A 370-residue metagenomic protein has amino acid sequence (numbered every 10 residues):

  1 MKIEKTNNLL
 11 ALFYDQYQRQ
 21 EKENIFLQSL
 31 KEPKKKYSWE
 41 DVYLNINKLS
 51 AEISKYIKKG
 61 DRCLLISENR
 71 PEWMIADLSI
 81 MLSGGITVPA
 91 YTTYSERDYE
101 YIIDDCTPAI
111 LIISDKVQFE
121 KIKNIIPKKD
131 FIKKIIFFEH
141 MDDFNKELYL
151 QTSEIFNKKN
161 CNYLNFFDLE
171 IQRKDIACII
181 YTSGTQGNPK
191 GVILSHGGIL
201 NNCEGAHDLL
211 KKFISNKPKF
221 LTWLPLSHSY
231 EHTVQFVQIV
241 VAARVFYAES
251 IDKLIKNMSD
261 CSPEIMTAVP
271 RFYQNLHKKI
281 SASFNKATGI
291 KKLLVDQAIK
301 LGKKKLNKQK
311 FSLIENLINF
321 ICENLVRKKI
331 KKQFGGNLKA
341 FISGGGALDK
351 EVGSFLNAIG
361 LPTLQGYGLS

Functional and structural regions predicted by a protein language model:
E4-F26, L44-N45: A short N-terminal helical cap/helix-turn-helix that marks the beginning of AMP-binding/adenylate-forming
E23, N160-Y181, N188, F213-K219: Conserved pre-ATP/AMP-binding loop-to-beta segment of ANL
F26-I57, D61-M74, L78, S95-E100 (+2 more regions): Conserved AMP-binding/adenylate-forming core of the ANL superfamily
K31, E120-R173, I280-K329: ANL superfamily adenylate-forming
S38-E40, A177-C203: Conserved AMP-binding A3 loop
L64-I66, W73, D77, M81-V117 (+3 more regions): Short beta-strand->loop structural element characteristic of the AMP-binding/adenylate-forming
D77-S83, D105, H228, F236-V240 (+2 more regions): Short hydrophobic alpha-helices that are characteristic scaffold elements of the AMP-binding
L200-T222, L226-R327, N337, P362: Conserved AMP-binding/adenylation subdomain of ANL enzymes
